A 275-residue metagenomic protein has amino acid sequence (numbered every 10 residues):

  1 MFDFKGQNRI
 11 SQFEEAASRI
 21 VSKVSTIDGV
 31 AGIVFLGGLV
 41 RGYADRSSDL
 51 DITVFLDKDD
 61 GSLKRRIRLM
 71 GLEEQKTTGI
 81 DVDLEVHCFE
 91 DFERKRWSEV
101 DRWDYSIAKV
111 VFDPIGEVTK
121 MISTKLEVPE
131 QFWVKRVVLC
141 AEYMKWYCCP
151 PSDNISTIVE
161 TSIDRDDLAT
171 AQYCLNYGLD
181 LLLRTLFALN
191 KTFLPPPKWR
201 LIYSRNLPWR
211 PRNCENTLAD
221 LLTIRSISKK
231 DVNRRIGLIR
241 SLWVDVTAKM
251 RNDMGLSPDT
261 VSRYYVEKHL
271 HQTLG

Functional and structural regions predicted by a protein language model:
M1-E15, G71-D166, K268-L274: Conserved NTP/Mg2+-binding pocket subregion across the NTase superfamily
A16-I20: Acidic-basic catalytic patches of nuclease active cores, encompassing PD-(D/E)XK and other metal-cofactor nuclease
V21-R41: Short acidic amphipathic segments
G29, S47-S48, T170: Short loop/turn elements that form and flank the Walker-type P-loop nucleotide-binding site in RecA-like NTPase cores
V34-C88: Catalytic metal-binding acidic patch
D45-S47, K95-S98, K198-R200: Short aromatic-enriched loop/helix-cap "lid" or pocket-rim segments at secondary-structure transitions that line
F132-G275: Conserved nucleotidyltransferase catalytic core and NTase-mimicking acidic/glycine-rich helix/loop elements in nucleic
